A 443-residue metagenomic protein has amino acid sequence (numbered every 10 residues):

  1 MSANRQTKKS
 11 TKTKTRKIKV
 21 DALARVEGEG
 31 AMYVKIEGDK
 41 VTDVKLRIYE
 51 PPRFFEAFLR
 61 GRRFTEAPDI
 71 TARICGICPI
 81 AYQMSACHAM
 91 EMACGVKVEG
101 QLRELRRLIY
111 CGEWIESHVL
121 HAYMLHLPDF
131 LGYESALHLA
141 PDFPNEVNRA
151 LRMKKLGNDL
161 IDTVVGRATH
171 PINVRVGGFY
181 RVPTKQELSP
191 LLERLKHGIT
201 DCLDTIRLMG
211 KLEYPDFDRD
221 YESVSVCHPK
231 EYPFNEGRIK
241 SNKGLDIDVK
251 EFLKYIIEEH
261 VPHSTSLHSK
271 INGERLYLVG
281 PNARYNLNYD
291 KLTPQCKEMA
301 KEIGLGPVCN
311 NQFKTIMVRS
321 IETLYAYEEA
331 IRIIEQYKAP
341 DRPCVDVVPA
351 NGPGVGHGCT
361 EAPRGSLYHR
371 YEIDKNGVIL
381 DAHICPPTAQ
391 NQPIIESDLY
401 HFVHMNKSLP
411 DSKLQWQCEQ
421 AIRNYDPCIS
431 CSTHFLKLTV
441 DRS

Functional and structural regions predicted by a protein language model:
S2-R364, P386-S443: Active-site bordering "gate/hinge" segments that shape substrate access to catalytic or cofactor-binding pockets
R364, H369-Y371, D381: A translation/RNA-centric and nucleic-acid-associated enzymatic feature enriched in Class II aminoacyl-tRNA synthetases
G377: Active-site catalytic microenvironments in core metabolic enzymes, especially phosphate/sugar-handling
